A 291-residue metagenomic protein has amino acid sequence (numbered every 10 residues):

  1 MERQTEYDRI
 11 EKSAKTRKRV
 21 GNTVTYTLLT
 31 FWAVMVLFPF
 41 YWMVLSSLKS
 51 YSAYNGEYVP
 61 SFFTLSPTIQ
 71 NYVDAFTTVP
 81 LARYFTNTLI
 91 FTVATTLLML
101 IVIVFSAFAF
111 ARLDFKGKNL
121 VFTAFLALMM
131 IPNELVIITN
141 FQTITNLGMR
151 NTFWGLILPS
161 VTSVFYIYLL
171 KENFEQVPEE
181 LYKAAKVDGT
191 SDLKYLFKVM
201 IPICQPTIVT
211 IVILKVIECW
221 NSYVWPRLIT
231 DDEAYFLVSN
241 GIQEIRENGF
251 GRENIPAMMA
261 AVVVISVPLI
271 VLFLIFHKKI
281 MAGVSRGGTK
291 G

Functional and structural regions predicted by a protein language model:
R3-R17, G21-G291: A structural signal for multi-pass alpha-helical bundles of membrane permease subunits that mediate small-molecule
